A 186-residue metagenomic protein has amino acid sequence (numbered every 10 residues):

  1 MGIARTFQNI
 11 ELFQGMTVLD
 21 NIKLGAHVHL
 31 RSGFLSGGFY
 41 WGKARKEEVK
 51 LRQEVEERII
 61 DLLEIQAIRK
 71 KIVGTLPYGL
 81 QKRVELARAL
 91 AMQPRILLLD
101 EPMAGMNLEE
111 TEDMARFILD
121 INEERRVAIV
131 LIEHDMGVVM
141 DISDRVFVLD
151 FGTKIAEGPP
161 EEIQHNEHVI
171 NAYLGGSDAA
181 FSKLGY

Functional and structural regions predicted by a protein language model:
M1-Y186: Glycine-rich phosphate-binding loops of nucleotide-dependent enzymes
